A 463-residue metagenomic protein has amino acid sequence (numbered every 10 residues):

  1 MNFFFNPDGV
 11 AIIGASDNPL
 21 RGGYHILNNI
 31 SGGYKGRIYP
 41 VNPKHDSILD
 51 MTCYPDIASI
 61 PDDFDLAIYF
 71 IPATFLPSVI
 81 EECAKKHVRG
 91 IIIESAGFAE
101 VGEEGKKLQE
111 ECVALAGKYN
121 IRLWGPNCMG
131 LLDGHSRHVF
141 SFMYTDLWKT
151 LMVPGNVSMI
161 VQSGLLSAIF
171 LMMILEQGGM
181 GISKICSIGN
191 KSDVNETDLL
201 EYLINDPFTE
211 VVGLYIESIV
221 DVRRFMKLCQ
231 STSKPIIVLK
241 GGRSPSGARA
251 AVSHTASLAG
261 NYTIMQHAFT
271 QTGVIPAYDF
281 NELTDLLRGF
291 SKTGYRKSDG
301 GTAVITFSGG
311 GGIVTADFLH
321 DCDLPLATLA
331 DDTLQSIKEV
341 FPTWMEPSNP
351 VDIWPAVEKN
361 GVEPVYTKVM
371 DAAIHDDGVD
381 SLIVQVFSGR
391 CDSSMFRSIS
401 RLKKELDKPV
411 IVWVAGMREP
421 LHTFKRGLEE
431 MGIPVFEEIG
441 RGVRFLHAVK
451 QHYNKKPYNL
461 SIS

Functional and structural regions predicted by a protein language model:
M1-S463: Catalytic-core regions of core metabolic enzymes, especially those transforming organic acids/acyl-group intermediates
